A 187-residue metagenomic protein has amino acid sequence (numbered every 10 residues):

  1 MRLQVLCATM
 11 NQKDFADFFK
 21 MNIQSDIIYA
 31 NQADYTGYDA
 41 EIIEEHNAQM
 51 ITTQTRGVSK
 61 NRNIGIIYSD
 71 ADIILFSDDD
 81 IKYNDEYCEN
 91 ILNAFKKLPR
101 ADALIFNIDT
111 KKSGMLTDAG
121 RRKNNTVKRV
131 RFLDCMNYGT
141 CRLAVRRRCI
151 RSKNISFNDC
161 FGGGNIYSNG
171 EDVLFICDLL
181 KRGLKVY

Functional and structural regions predicted by a protein language model:
M1-D26: N-proximal low-complexity "stem/linker" segments adjacent to membrane-targeting elements
T53-S69: Glycine-rich, basic loop-to-helix element that forms the pyrophosphate-binding segment of sugar-nucleotide handling
I74: Short aromatic/hydrophobic "clamp" motif used to bind/position activated sugar donors
D78-K82: The conserved acidic donor/metal-binding loop of glycosyltransferases
E86-G120: Conserved donor NDP-sugar-binding/catalytic core segment of glycosyltransferases
F106, A119-C149: Short, flexible, basic/aromatic active-site loop/helix in glycosyltransferases
C160-L174: Acidic donor-binding loop at a coil-to-helix junction in glycosyltransferase catalytic cores that engages
V173-Y187: Catalytic donor-sugar/metal-binding loop of nucleotide-sugar-dependent glycosyltransferases
